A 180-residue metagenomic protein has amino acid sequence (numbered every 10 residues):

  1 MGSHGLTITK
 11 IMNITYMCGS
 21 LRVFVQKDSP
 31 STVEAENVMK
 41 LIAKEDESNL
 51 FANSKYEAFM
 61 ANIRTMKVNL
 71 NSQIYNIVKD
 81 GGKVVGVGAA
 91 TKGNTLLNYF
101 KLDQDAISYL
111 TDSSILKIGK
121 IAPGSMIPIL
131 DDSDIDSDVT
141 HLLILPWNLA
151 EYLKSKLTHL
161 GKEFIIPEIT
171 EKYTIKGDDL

Functional and structural regions predicted by a protein language model:
M1-I8: Short alpha-helix
M17-N62: Flexible, glycine-/basic-rich loop-and-beta segments that form/coincide with the SAM-dependent methyltransferase
N62-D80: A short, well-structured juxtamembrane/interface segment
I74-N98: Glycine-rich adenosine-cofactor-binding loop
T95-S108: Substrate-recognition/cap helix-loop segment adjacent to the acidic, metal-dependent catalytic center of Asp-based
I107-I121: NAD(P)-binding Rossmann-fold cofactor-contacting core
M126-L180: Phosphate-bearing ligand-interacting subdomains that bind or position ATP/ADP/UDP/GDP/NAD(P) or nucleotide-linked
